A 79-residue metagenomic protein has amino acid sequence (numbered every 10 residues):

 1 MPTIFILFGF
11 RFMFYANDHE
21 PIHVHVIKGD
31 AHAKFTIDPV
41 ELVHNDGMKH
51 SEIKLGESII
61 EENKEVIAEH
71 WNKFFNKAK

Functional and structural regions predicted by a protein language model:
M1-I22: Short, charged/polar N-terminal "headpieces" of proteins
P2-I6, I27-G29, H70: A generic short-segment signal for beta-strand/edge and adjacent turn/coil regions
I4, L42-N45, N63: Generic preference for hydrophobic/aromatic residues in regular secondary structure cores
F10-Y15, F35, W71-F75: Aromatic side chains
Y15-K49: A short, structured beta-strand/loop element
H50-K79: C-terminal structural segments of small proteins and small subunits
